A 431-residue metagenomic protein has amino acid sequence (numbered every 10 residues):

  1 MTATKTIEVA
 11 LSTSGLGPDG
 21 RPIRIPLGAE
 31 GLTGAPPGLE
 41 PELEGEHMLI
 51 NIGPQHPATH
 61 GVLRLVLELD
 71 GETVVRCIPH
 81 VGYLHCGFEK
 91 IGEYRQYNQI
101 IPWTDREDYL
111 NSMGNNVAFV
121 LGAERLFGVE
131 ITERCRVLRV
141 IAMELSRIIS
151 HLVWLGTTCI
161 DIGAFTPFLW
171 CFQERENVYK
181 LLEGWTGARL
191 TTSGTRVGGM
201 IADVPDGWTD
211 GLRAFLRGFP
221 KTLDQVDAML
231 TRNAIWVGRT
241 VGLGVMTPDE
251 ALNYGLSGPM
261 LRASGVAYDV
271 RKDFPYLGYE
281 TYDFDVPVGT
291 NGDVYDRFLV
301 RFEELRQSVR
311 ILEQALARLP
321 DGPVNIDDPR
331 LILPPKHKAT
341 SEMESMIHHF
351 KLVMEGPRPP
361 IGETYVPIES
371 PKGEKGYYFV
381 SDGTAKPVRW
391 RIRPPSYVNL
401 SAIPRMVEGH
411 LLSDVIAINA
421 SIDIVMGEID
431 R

Functional and structural regions predicted by a protein language model:
T2-R431: Metal/cofactor-centered catalytic core regions of large enzymes
